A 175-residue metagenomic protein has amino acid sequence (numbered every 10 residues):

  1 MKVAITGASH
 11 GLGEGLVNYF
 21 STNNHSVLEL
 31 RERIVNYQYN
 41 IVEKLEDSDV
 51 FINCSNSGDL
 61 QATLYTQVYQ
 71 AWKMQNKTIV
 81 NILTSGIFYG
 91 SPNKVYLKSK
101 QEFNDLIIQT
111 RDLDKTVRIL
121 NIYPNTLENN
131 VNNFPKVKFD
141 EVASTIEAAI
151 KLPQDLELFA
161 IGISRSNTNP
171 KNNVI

Functional and structural regions predicted by a protein language model:
V3-T22: N-terminal Rossmann NAD(P)H-binding glycine-rich loop of SDR-like oxidoreductase domains
H25-L45, N56-T66: Adenosine-cofactor binding site in Rossmann-like domains, unifying the SAM/SAH pocket of S-adenosylmethionine-dependent
I52-L60, I82-G86: Conserved NAD(P)H cofactor-binding loop of Rossmann-fold oxidoreductase domains
Y69, K73, T78-D112, Y123-V131: Catalytic loop of short-chain dehydrogenase/reductase
L113-L127, D155-I161: Conserved Rossmann-fold SDR core element
N133-I175: C-terminal helical subdomain
